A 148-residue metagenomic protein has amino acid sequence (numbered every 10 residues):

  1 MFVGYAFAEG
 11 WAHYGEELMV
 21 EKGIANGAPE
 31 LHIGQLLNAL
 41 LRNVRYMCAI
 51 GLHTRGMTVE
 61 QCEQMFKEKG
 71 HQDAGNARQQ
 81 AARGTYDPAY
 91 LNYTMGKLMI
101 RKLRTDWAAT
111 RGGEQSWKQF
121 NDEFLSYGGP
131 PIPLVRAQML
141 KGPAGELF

Functional and structural regions predicted by a protein language model:
M1-F148: N-terminal maturation segment of proteins
